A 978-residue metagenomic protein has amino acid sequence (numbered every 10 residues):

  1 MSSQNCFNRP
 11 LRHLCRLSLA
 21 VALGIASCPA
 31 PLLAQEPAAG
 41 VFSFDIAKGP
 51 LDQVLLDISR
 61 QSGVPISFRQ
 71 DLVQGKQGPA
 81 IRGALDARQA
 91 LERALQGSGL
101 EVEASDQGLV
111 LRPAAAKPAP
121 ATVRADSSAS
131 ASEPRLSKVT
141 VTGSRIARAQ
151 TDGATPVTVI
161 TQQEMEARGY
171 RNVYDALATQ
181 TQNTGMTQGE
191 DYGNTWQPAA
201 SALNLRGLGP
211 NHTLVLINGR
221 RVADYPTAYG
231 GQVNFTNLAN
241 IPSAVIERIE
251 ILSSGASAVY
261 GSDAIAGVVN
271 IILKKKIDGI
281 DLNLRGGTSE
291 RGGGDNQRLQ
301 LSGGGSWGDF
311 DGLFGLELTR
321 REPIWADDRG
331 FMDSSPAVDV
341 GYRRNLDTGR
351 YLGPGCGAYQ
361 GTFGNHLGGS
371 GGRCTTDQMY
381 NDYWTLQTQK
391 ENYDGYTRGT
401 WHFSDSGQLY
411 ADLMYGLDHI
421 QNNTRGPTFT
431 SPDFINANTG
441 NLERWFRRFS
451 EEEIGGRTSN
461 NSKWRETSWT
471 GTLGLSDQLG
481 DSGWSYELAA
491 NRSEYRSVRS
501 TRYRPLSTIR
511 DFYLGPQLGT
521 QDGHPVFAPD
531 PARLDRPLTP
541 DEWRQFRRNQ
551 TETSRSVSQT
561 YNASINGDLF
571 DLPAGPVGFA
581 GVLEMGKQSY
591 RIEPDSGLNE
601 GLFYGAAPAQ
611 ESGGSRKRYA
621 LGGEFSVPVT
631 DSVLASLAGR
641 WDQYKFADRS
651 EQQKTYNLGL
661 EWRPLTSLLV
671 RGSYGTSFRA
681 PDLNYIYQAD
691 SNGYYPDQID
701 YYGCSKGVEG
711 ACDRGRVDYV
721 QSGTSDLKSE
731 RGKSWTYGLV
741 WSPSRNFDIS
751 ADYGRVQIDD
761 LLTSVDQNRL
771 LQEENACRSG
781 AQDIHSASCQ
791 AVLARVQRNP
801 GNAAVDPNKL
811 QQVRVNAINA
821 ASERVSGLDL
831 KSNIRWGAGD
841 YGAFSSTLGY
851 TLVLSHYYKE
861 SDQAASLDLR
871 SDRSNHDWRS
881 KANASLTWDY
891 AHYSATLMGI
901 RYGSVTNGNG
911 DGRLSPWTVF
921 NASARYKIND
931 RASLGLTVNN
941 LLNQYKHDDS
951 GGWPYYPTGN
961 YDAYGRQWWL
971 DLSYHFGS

Functional and structural regions predicted by a protein language model:
A30-P120: N-terminal export/assembly leaders
L55-S62, S98, R112-E166, P210: Short, acidic, small-residue-rich periplasmic hinge/interaction motif at the N-terminus of Gram-negative outer-membrane
L95-Q96, R124-D126, K138-S144, T155-A202 (+2 more regions): Periplasmic N-terminal accessory/gating domains of Gram-negative outer-membrane beta-barrel systems
V110-L111, V173-A176, Q180, S201-N204 (+3 more regions): N-terminal periplasmic accessory domains that precede and gate Gram-negative outer-membrane beta-barrel machines
G230, I324, S334-A337, A358-K390 (+7 more regions): Surface-exposed, low-complexity loop segments enriched in small/polar and acidic residues
D309-G312, S406-L409, S482-Y486, V577 (+10 more regions): Repeated loop/turn-to-beta-strand initiation elements of outer-membrane beta-barrel proteins
G693, F844-K927, L942: C-terminal beta-barrel architecture of Gram-negative outer-membrane proteins
D748, D759, L854-S855, G899-T906 (+1 more regions): C-terminal beta-signal and adjacent terminal beta-strands/loops of Gram-negative outer-membrane beta-barrel proteins
